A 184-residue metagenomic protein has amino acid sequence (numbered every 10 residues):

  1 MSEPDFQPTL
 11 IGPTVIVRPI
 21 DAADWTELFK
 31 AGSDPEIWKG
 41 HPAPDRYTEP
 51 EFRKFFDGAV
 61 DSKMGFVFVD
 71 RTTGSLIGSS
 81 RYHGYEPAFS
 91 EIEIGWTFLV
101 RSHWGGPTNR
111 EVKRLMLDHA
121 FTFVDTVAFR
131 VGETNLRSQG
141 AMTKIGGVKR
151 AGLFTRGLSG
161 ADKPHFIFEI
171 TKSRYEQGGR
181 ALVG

Functional and structural regions predicted by a protein language model:
M1-K54, S173-G184: A short, well-structured alpha-helix characteristic of acyl/acetyltransferase catalytic modules
V67, S75-G84, E93: Conserved beta-strand in the GNAT
V69, G95-T108, G132: A short, internal acetyl-CoA/4′-phosphopantetheine-binding micro-motif in the GNAT/acyltransferase core
Y85-I94, W104, T108, D125: A conserved beta-turn-beta hairpin within the catalytic core of GNAT-like acetyltransferases that forms part
G105-H119, G140, K144: Conserved acetyl-CoA-binding loop-helix of GNAT-fold acetyltransferases
T122-V131: Conserved GNAT acetyl-CoA-binding A-motif
R130, V148-P164: Conserved catalytic-core motifs of GNAT/GCN5-like acyltransferases
N135-A151: Conserved active-site alpha-helix within GNAT-family acetyltransferase domains
